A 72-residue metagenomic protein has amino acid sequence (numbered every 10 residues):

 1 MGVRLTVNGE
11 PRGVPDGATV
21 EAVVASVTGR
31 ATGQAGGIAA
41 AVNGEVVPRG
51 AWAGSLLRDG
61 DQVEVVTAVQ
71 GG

Functional and structural regions predicted by a protein language model:
M1-G71: Ubiquitin-like/PB1-type beta-grasp interaction modules and other compact soluble beta-rich domains
